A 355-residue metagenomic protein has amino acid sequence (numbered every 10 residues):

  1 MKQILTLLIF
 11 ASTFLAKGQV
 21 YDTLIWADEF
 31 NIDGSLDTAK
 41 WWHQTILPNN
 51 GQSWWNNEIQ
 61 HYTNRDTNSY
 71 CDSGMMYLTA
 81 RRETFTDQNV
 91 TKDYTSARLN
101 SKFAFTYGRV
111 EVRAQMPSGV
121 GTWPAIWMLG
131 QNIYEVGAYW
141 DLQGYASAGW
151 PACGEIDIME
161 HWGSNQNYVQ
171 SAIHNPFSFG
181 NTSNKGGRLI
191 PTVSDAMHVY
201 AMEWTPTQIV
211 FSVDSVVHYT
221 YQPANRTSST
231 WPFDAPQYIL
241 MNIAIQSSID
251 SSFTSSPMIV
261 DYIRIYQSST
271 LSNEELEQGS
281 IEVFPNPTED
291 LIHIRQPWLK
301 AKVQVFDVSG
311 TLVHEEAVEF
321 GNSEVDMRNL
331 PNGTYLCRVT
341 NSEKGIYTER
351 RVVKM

Functional and structural regions predicted by a protein language model:
M1-V20, S272-N273, N286: Bacterial Sec-dependent N-terminal signal peptides
L15-G18, S229-P236, P287, M327 (+1 more regions): Short, surface-exposed loop and linker segments with low hydrophobicity and enrichment for Pro/Ser/Thr
Q19-T270: GH16 jelly-roll
L276-M355: C-terminal outer-membrane/trafficking sorting elements
